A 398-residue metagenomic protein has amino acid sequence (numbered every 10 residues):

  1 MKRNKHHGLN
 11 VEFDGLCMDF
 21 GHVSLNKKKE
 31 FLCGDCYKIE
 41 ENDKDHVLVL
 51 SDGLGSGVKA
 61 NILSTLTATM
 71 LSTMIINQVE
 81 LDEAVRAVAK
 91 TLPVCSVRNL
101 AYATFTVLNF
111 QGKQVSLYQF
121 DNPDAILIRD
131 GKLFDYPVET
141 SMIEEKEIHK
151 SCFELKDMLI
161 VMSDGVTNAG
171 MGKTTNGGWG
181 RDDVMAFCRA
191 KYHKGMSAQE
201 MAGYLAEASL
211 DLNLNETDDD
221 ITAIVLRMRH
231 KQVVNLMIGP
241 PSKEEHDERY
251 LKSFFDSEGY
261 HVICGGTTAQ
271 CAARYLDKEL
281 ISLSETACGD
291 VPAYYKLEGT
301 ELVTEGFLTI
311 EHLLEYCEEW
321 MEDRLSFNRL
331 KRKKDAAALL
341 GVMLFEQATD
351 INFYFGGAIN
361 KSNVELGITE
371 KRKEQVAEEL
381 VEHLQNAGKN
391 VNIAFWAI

Functional and structural regions predicted by a protein language model:
M1-F31: Regulatory cytosolic signal-relay segments
M1-L9, N168-K252, D256-G259, K278-V364 (+1 more regions): C-terminal catalytic subdomain
R3-H7, C33, I62-G131, K146 (+1 more regions): Catalytic core of PPM/PP2C metal-dependent serine/threonine phosphatase domains
N26-K27, K38, V94-S96, T106 (+6 more regions): A generic local secondary-structure boundary/capping motif
E30-E41, F134-G172: Acidic loop->beta-strand submotif enriched in PP2C/PPM serine/threonine phosphatases
C36-A89, I160, M171-V184: Primarily the active-site beta-strand->alpha-helix module of PP2C/PPM metal-dependent phosphatases, and frequently
D43-S56, Q119-F120, C152-T175, L226 (+2 more regions): Conserved beta-strand-loop-short alpha-helix elements that form and flank the Mn2+/Mg2+-coordinating active site
T268-K278: Short active-site loop/helix that positions an aromatic residue
